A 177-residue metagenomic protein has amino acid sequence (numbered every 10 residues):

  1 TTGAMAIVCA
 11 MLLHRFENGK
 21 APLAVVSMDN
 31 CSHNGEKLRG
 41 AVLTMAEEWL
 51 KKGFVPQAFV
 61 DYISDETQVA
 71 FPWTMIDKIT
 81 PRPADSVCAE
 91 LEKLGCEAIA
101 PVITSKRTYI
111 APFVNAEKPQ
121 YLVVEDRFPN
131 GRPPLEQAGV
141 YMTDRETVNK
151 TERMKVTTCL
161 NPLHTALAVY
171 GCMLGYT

Functional and structural regions predicted by a protein language model:
T1-T177: Substrate/ligand-engaging "lid" and interaction regions
